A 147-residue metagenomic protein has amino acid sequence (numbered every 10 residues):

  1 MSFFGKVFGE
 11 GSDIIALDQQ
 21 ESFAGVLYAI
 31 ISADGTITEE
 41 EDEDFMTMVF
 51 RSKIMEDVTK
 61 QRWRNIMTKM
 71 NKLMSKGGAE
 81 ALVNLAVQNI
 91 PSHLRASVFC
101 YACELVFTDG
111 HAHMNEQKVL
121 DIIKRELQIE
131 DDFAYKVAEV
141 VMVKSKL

Functional and structural regions predicted by a protein language model:
M1-A29, T36-L147: Small-residue-enriched hydrophobic alpha-helices in membranes
